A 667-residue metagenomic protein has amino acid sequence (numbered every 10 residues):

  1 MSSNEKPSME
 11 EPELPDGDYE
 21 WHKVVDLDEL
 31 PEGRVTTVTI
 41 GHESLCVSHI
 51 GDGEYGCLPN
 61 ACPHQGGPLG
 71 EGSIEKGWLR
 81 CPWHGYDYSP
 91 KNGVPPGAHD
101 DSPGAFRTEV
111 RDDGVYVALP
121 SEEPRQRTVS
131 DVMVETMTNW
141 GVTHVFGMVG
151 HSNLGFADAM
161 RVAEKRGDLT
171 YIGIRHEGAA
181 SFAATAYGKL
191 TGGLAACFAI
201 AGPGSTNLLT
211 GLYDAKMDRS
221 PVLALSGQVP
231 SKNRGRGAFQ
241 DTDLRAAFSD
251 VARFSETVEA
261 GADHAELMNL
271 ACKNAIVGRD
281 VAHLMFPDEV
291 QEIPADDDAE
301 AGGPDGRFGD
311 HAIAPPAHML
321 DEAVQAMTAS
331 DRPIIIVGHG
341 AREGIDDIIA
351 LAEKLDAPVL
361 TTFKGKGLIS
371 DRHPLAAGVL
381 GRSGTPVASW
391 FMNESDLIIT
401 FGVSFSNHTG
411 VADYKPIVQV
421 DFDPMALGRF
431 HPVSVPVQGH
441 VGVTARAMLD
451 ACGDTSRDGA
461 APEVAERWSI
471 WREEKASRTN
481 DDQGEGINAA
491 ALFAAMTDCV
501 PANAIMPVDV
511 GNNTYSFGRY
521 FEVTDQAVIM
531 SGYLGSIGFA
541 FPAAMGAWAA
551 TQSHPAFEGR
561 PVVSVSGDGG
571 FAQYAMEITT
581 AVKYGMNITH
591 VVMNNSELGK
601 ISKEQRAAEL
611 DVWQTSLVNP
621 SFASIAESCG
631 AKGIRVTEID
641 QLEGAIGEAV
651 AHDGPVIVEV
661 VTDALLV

Functional and structural regions predicted by a protein language model:
K6-M9, D16, E29-R125: Rieske [2Fe-2S] iron-sulfur-binding domain
G114, H144, L190-I200, G204-S226 (+6 more regions): Structural signature of the thiamine diphosphate
S130-M133, T138, G155-R161, S469-P555: Active-site diphosphate/adenylate-binding microenvironment
L154-S231, E394-L397, V403-S406, Y515-L598: Thiamine diphosphate
K189, H339-F422, V523-A556, A572-M576 (+2 more regions): Glycine-rich, anion-gripping cofactor-binding loops and their flanking helix/strand elements in enzyme active sites
A215, S226-L267, F286, G365-R467: Glycine-rich, acidic loop regions that bind phosphate or pyrophosphate groups
N233-Q240, G428-F430, P436-Q438, G442-M448 (+1 more regions): Thiamine diphosphate
A262, M285-F286, D297-G302, G306 (+6 more regions): Phosphate/pyrophosphate-binding active-site segments
